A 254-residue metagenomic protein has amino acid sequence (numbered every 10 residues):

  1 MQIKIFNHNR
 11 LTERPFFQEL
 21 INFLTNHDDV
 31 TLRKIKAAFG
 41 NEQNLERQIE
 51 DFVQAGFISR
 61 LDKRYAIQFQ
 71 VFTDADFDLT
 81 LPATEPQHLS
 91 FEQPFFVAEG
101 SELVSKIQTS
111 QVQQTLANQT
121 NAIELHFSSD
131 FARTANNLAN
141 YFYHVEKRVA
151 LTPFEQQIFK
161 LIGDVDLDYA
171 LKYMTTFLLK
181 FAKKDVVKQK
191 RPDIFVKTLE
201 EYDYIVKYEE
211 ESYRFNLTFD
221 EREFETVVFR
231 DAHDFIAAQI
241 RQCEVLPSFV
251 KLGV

Functional and structural regions predicted by a protein language model:
M1-V254: Non-catalytic recognition/regulatory regions in large multidomain proteins
